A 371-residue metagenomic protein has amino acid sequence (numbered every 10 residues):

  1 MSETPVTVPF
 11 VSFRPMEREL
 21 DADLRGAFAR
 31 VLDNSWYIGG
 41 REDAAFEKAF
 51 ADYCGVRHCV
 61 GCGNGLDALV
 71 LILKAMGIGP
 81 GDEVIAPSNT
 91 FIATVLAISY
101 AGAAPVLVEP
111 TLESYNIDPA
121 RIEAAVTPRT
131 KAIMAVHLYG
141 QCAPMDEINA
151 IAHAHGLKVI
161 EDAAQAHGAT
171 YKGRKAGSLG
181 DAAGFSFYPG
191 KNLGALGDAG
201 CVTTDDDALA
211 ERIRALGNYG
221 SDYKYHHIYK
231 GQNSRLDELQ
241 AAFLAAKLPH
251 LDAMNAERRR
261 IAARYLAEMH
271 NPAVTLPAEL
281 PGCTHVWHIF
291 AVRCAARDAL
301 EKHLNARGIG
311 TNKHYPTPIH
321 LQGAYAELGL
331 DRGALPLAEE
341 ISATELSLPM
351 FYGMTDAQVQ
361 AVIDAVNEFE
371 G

Functional and structural regions predicted by a protein language model:
E3, R14, G26, R41-K48 (+7 more regions): PLP-dependent aminotransferase class I/II
E3-V6, P15-Y37: Glycine-rich phosphate-binding segment of PLP-dependent enzymes
S35-E83, L96-A101, L107-E109, R174: Phosphate-binding glycine-rich loop
V60, I85, V106, V159-I160 (+3 more regions): Structural detector of well-ordered beta-strand residues that form the stable sheet scaffold of enzyme domains
K74-A163, T170: PLP-dependent aminotransferase-like
L96-I98, I151, K175, N192 (+1 more regions): Hydrophobic/aromatic ligand-binding patch that stacks against planar heteroaromatic rings of cofactors or nucleotides
E161-L196, K224-I228: Conserved active-site segment immediately N-terminal to the catalytic lysine that forms the internal aldimine
F185-S186, G200-D205, A245: Short beta-strand-to-turn element immediately C-terminal to the catalytic PLP-Schiff-base lysine in fold type I
